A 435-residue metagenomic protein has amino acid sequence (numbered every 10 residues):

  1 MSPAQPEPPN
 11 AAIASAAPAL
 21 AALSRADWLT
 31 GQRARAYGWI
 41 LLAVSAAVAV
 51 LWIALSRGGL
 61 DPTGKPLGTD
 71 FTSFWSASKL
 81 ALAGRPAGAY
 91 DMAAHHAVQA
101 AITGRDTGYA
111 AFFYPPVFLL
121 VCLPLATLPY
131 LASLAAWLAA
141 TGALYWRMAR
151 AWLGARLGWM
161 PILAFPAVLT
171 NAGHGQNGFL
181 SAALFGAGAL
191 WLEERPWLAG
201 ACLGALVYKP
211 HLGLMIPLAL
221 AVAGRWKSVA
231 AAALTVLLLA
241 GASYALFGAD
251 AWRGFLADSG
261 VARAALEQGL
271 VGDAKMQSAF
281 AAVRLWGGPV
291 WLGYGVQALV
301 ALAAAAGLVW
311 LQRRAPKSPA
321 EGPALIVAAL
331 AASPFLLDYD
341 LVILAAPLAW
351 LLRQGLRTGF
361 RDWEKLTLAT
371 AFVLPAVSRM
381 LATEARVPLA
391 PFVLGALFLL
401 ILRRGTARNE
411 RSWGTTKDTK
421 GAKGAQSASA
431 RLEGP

Functional and structural regions predicted by a protein language model:
S2-P6, N10-A199, L220-A345, A349-Q354 (+1 more regions): Primarily membrane-embedded glycan-assembly and transfer machineries that use lipid-linked glycans
P8-S15, A407-R411, T415-G434: Short, low-complexity, charge-dense intrinsically disordered segments
A21, L29-G31, A205, P375 (+3 more regions): General helical secondary-structure elements
A54, R353-S412: Aromatic-enriched
A183, I216, A304, F372 (+2 more regions): Enrichment for repetitive, rod-forming helical segments
W197-A223: Voltage-sensor/pore transmembrane module of 6-TM cation channels
C202, V290, T358, F372 (+3 more regions): Helix-centric, low-specificity signal for extended rod-like, repetitive segments
